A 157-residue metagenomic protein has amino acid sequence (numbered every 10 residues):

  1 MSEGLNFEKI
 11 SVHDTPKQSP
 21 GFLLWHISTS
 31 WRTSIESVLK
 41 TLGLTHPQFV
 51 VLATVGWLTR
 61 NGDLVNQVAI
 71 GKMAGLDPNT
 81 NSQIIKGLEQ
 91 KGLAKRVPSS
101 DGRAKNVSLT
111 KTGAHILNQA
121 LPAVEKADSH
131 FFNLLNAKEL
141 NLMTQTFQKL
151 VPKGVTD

Functional and structural regions predicted by a protein language model:
M1-H13, G62, K138-D157: C-terminal regulatory/oligomerization modules of transcriptional regulators
M1-L42, K91: N-terminal leader segment of winged-helix/HTH proteins
S2-F7, K86-Q145: Charged, amphipathic alpha-helical coiled-coil/dimerization segments
S19, L23, V50-G56, H115: Pre-recognition alpha-helix immediately N-terminal to the DNA-recognition helix within helix-turn-helix or winged-helix
H26, T54-L58, T146, K153: Short amphipathic alpha-helical elements of helix-turn-helix/winged-helix folds
T29, T33-T80: N-terminal helix-turn-helix DNA-binding core of bacterial DNA-binding proteins
Q67, I85-K86: Short, hydrophobic-biased segments on the C-terminal half of alpha helices that form "recognition helices"
